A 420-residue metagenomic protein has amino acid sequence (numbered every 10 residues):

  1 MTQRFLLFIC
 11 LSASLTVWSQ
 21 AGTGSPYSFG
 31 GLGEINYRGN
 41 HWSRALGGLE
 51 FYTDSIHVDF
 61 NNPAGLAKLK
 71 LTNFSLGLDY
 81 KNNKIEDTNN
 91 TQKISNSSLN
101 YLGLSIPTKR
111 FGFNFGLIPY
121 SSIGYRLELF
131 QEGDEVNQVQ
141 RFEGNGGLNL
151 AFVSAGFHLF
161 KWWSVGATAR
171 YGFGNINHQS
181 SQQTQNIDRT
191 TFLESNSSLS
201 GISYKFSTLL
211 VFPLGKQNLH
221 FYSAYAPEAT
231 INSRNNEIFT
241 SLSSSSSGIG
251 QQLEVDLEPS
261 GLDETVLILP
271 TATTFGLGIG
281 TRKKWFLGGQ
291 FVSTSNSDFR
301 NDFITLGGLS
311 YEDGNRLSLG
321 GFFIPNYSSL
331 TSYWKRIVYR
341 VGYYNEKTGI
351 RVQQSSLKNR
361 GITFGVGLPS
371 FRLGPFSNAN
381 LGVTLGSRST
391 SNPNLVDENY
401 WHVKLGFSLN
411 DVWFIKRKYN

Functional and structural regions predicted by a protein language model:
T2-F8: Sec-dependent signal peptide recognition, specifically the positively charged N-region followed immediately by
C10-L11, N177: Enrichment for repetitive, rod-forming helical segments
L11-S12, K70: Short, linear, compositionally biased motifs with a strong N-terminal bias
S14-T16: N-terminal signal peptide c-region/cleavage motif recognized by signal peptidases
Q20-N420: Subset of outer-membrane beta-barrel
